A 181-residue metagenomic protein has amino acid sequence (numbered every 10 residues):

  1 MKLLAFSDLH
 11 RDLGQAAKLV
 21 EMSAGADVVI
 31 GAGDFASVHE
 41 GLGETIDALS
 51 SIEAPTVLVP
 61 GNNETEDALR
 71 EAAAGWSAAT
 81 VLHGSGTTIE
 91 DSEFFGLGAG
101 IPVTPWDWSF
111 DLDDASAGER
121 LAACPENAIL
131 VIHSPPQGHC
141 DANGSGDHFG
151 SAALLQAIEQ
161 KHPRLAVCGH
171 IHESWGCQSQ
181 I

Functional and structural regions predicted by a protein language model:
M1-L4: Extreme N-terminal starter segment of soluble prokaryotic enzymes
F6-I89: Core catalytic region of metal-dependent phosphoesterases/phosphodiesterases, especially metallo-beta-lactamase-like
L9, L130-P136, R164-S174: Histidine-centered catalytic micro-motifs
R11, E64-A153, A157: Conserved catalytic scaffold of divalent metal-dependent phosphoesterases
L19-V20, L42-S50, L69-R70, G118-L121 (+2 more regions): Short amphipathic alpha-helical segments and helix-helix/interface helices
A24-V29, P125-N127, H162: Short acidic/histidine-rich motifs immediately flanking catalytic phosphotransfer sites in two-component signaling
V38-H39, G138-C140, W175: Short, solvent-exposed loop/turn segments at secondary-structure junctions
S50-S51, P55-V57, A74, A142-I181: Conserved beta-sheet core of the metallophosphoesterase superfamily
